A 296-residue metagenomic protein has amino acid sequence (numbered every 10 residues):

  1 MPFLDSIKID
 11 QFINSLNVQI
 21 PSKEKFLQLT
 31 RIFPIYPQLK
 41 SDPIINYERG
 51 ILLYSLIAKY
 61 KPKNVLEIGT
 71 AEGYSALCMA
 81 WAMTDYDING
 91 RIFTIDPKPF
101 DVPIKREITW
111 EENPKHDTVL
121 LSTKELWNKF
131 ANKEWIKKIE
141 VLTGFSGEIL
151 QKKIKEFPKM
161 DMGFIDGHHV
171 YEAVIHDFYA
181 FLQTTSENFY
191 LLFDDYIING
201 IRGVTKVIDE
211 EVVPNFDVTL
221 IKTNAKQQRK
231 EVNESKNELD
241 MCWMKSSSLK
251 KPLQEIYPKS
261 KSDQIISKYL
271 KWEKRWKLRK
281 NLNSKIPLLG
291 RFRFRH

Functional and structural regions predicted by a protein language model:
M1-I45: Rossmann-like AdoMet
L39, P43-I44, Y54-H296: S-adenosylmethionine/decaboxylated-SAM
R49: Conserved pre-motif I regulatory segment
